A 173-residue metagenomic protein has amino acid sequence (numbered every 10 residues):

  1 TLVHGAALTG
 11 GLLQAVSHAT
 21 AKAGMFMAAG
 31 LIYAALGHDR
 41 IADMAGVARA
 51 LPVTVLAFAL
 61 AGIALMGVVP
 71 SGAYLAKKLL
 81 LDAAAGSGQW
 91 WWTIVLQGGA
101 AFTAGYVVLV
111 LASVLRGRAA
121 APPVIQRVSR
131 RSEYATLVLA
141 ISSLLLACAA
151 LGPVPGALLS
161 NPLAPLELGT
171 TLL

Functional and structural regions predicted by a protein language model:
T1-A42: Alpha-helical multi-pass transmembrane bundles of energy-transducing inner-membrane proteins
T1-V3, A76-W92: Interfacial segments of multi-pass membrane proteins
G5, A48-A57, S87-W92, R131-S132: Membrane-interfacial loop-to-helix junctions in multi-pass transporters
G11, A15, L31, A59-L65 (+2 more regions): Hydrophobic alpha-helical transmembrane segments of multi-pass small-molecule transporters/permeases
K22-F26, W90-S132, L173: Predominantly late transmembrane helices and immediately cytosolic-facing juxtamembrane segments
A42-R49, R116-G117: Short amphipathic alpha-helical coupling elements at transmembrane boundaries
L65-L80, L146-L163: Membrane-helix interface motif
Y134-P155, P165-L173: Glycine- and aromatic-enriched alpha-helical transmembrane segments of multi-pass membrane proteins
